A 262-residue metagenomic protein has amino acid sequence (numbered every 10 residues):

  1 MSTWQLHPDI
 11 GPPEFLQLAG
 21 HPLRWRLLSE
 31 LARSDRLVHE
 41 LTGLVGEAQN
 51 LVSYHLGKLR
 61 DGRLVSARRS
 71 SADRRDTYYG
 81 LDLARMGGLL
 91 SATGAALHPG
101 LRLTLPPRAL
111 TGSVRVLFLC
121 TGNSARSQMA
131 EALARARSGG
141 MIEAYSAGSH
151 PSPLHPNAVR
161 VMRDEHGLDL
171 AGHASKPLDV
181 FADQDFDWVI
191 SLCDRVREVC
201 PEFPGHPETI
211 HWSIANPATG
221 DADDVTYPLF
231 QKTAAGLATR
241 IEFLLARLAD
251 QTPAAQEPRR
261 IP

Functional and structural regions predicted by a protein language model:
M1-G11, L83-L119: Amphipathic alpha-helical dimerization/coiled-coil segments that flank or bridge DNA-binding/regulatory modules
I10-L51, D76-A84: N-terminal helix-turn-helix DNA-binding core of bacterial DNA-binding proteins
L56-G57: Short, hydrophobic-biased segments on the C-terminal half of alpha helices that form "recognition helices"
D61-A72: Beta-hairpin "wing" of winged helix-turn-helix
P107-D179: Conserved active-site segments centered on acidic
G122-S124, D194-R197: Short glycine-rich anion-binding loops that position phosphate/pyrophosphate groups of nucleotides and phosphorylated
D183-D185: Alpha-helix C-terminal capping/helix-to-coil transition sites in glycosyltransferase folds
C200-P262: Phosphate-binding/catalytic loops
